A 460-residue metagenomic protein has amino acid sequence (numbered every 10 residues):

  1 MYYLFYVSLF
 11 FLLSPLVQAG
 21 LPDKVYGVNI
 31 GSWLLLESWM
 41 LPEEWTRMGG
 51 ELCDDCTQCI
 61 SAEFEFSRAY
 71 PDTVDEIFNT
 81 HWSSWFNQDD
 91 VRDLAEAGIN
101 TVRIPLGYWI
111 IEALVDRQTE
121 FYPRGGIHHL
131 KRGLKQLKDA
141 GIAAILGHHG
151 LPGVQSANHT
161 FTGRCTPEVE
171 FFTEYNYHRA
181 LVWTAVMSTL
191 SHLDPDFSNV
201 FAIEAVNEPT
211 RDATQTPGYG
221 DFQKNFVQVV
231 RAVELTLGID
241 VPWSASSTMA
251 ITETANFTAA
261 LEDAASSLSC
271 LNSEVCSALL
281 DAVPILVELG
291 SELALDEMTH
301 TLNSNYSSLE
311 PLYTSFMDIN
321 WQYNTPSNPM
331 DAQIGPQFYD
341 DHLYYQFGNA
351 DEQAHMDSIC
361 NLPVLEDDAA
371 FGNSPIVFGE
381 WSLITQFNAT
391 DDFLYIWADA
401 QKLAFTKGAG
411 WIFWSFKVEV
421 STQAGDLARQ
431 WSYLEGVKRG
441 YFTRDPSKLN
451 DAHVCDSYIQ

Functional and structural regions predicted by a protein language model:
M1-A19: Fungal secretory targeting signals
L16-S38: N-terminal module-boundary/linker segments of secreted carbohydrate-active enzymes
Y26, L343-A350, D367-C455: Substrate-binding cleft of secreted/luminal carbohydrate-active enzymes
L36-R124, W411: Active-site-adjacent substrate/metal-binding segments within catalytic domains of carbohydrate-active enzymes
E76, T80-V102, R117-G150, F161-A202 (+1 more regions): An active-site-proximal structural segment forming one wall of the substrate-binding cleft that immediately precedes
P105-Y108, H149-S156, I412-S421: Short, solvent-exposed turn/loop segments enriched in Gly/Ser/Thr/Pro and often Arg
V154-H355, E366-I384, K407, F413: Active-site region of glycoside hydrolase catalytic domains
